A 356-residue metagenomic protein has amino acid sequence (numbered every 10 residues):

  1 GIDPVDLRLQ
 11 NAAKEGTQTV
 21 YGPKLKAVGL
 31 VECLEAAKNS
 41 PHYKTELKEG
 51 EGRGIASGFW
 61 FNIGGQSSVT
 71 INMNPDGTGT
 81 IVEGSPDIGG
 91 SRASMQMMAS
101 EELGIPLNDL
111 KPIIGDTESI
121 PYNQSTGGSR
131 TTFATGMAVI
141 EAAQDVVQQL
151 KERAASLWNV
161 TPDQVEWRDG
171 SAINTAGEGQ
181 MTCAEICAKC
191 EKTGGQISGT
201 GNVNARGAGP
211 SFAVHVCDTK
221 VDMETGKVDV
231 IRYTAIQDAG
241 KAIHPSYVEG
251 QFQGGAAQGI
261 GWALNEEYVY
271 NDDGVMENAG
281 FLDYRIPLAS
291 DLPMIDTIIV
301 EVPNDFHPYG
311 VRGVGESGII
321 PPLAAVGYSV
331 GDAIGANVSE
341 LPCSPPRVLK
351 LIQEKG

Functional and structural regions predicted by a protein language model:
G1-G58, M98-G356: C-terminal catalytic domains of large/alpha subunits in multi-subunit enzymes
A56-T78, E83-D87: Conserved beta-alpha junction segments in alpha/beta enzyme cores
D87-I88, G318: Residues that cap or flank secondary-structure elements
S91: Active-site core of glycosidic bond-cleaving carbohydrate-active enzymes
M95: Short, acidic/polar
